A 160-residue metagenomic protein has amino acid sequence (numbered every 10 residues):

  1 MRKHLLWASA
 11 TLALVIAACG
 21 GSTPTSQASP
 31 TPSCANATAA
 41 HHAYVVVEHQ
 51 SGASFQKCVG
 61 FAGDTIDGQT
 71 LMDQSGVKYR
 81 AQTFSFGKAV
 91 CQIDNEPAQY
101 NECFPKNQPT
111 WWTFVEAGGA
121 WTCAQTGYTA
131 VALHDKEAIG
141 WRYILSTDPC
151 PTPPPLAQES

Functional and structural regions predicted by a protein language model:
R2-W7, C19-S160: Ubiquitin-like/PB1-type beta-grasp interaction modules and other compact soluble beta-rich domains
A10-L12: Extended effector regions of multi-domain proteins
L14-A18: C-terminal motif of bacterial Sec signal peptides marking the signal peptidase cleavage site
